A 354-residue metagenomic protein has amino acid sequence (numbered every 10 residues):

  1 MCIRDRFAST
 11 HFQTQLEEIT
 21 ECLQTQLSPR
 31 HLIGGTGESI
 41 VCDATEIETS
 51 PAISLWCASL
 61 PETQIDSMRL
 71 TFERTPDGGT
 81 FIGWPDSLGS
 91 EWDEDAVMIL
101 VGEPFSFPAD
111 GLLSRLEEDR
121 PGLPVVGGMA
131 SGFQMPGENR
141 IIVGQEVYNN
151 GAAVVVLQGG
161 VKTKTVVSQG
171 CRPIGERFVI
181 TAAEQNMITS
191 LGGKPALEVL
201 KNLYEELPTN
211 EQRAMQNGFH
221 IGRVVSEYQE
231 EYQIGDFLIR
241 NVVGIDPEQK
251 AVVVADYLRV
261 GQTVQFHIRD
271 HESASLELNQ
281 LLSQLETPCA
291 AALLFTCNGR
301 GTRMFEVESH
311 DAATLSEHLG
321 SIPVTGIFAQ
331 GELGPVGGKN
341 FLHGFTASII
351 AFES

Functional and structural regions predicted by a protein language model:
M1-D5: Conserved small/polar residues in nucleotide/adenosyl-binding loops
R6-E17, C22-Q26, R30-H31, G35-A291 (+2 more regions): Small-residue-enriched flexible segments
